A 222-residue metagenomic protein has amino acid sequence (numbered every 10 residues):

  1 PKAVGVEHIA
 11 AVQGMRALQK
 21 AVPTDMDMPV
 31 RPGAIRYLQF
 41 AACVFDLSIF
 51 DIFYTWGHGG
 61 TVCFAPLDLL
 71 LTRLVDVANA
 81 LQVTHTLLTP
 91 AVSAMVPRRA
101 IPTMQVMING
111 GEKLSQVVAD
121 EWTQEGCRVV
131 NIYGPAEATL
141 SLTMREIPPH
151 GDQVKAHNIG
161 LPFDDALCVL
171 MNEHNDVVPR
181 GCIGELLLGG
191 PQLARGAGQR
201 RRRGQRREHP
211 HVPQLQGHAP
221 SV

Functional and structural regions predicted by a protein language model:
K2-R36, F45-T84: Conserved AMP-binding/adenylation subdomain of ANL enzymes
G5-E7, D46, T89, S115 (+1 more regions): GHKL-family ATP-binding catalytic core of two-component histidine kinases
A11, R128-N131, E146-V222: AMP-dependent adenylate-forming
D27-G33, Q39, I49, A100-T103 (+3 more regions): His-Asp-centered acyl/peptidyl-transfer active-site segments
A41-F45, A136, G190: Conserved AMP-binding
F50-I52, A119-E121, S141-R145, C182 (+1 more regions): Short aromatic-enriched loop/helix-cap "lid" or pocket-rim segments at secondary-structure transitions that line
G57-V62, H85-L87, S93-N158, L167 (+2 more regions): Gly/Ser/Thr-rich phosphate-binding loop
